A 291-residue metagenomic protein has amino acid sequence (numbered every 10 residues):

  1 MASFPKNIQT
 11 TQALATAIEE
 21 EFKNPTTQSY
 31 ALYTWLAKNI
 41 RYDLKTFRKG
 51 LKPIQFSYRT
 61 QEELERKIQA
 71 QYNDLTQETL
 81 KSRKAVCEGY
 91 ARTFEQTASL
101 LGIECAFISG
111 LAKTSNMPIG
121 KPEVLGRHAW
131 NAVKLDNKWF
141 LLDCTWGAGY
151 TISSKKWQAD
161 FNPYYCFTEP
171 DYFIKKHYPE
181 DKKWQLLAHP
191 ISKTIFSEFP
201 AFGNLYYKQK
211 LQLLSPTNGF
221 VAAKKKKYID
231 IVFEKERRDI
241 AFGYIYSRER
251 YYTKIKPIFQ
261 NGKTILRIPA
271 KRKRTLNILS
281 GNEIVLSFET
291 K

Functional and structural regions predicted by a protein language model:
M1-V86: Secondary-structure boundary elements
P5-Q9, L100-G102, R250: Generic detector of solvent-exposed, compositionally biased contiguous segments
A15, L32, A98, C105-F107 (+5 more regions): Generic structural hydrophobic/aromatic packing signal, biased to beta-strands
E21, G120-P122, F220, R267: Residues embedded in well-ordered secondary-structure elements
C87-A91: Gly/Ser-rich catalytic serine loop of serine hydrolases
R92-P170: Hydrophobic/aromatic-rich core segments of domains that either
I152-K291: Alpha-helical and coiled-coil interaction segments, frequently adjacent to or embedded within charge-biased
